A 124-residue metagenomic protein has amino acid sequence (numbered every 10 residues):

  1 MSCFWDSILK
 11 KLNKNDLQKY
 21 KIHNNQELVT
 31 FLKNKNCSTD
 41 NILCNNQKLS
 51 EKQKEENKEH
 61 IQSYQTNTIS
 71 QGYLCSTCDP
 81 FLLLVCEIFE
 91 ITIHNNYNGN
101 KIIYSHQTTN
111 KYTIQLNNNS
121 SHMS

Functional and structural regions predicted by a protein language model:
W5-Y104: Papain-like cysteine protease catalytic cores
N96-S124: Structured partner-binding subdomains within large eukaryotic complex subunits
